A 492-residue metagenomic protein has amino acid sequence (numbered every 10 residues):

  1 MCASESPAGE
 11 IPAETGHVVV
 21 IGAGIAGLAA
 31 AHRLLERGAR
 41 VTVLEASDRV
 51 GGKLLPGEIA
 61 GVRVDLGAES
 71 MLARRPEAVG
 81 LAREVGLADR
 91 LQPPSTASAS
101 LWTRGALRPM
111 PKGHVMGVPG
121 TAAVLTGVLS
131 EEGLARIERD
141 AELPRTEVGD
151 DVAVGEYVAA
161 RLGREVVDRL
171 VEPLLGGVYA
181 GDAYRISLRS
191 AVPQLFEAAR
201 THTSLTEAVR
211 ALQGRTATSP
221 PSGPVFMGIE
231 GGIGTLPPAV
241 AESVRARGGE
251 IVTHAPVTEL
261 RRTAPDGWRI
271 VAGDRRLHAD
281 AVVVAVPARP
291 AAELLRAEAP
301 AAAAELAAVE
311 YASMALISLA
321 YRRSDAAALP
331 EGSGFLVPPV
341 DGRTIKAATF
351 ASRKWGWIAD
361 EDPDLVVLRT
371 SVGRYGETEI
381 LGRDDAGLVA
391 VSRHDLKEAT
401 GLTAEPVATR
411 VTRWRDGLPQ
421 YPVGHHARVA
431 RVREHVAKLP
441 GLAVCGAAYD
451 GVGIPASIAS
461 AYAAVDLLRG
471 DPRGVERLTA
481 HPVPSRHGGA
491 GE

Functional and structural regions predicted by a protein language model:
C2-I11, T253-L368, G373-L381, A399 (+2 more regions): Mid-domain catalytic core of redox enzymes that form a hydrophobic substrate pocket/lid adjacent to a catalytic redox
G16-V43: N-terminal Rossmann-like FAD-binding beta1-loop-alpha1 element of flavoenzymes
L35-I59: Glycine-rich FAD pyrophosphate-binding loop
A60-R145: Dinucleotide-binding Rossmann-like beta1-alpha1 core, especially the glycine-rich loop that anchors the ADP
R136-E259: Active-site/ligand-binding neighborhood in enzyme catalytic cores
G356-P363, W414-V444: FAD-binding beta-loop-beta segment adjacent to the flavin cofactor pocket
V367-T370, R433-V452, S460: Short FAD-binding loop at a beta-strand-to-alpha-helix junction that anchors the flavin cofactor in diverse
S457-E476: Internal hydrophobic alpha-helix adjacent to the cofactor/substrate pocket in enzyme cavities
